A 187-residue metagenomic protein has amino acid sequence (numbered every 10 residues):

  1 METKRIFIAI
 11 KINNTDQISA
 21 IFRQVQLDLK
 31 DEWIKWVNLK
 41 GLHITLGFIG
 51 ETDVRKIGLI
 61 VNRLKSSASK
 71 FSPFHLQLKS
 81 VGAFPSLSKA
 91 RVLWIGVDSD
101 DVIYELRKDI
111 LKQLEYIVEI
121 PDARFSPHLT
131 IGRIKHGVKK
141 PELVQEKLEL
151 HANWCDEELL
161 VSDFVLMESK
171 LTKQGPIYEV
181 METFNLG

Functional and structural regions predicted by a protein language model:
M1-G187: Histidine-dependent nucleotide/RNA phosphoesterase domain, centered on the 2H-phosphoesterase fold with its duplicated
